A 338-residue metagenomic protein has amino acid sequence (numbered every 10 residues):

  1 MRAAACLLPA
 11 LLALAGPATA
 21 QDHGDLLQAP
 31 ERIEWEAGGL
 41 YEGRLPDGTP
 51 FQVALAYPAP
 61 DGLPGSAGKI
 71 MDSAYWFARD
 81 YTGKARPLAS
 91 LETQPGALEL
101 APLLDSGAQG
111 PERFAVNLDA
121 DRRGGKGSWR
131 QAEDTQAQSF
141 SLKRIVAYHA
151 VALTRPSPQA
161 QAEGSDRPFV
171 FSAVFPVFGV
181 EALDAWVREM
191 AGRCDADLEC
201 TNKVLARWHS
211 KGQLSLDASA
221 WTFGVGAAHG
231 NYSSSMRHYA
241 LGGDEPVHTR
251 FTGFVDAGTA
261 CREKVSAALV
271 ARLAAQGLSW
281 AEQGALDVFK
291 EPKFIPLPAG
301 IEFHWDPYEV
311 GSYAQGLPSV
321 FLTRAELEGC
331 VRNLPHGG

Functional and structural regions predicted by a protein language model:
A5-L14: Bacterial N-terminal signal peptides
G16-A20: Sec/Tat signal peptide C-region and signal peptidase I cleavage site
Q21-P87, L91-G338: Compositionally biased intrinsically disordered regions enriched in Thr/Gly
